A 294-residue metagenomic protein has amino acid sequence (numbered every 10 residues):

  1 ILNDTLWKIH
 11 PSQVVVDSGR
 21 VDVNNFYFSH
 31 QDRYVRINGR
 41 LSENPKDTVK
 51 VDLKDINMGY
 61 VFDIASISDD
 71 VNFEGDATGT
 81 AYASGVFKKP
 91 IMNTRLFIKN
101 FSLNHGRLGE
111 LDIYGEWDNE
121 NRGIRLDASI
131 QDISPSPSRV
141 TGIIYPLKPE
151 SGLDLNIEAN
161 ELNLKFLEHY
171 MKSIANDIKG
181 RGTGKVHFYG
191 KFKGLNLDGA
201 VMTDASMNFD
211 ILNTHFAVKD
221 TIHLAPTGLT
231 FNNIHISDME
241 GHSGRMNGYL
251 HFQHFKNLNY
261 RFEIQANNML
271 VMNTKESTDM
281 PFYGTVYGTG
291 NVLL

Functional and structural regions predicted by a protein language model:
I1-K185, F192-Y287: Interface amphipathic segments
G290: Glycine/Thr-rich phosphate-binding loops that ligate phosphate moieties of nucleotide and other phosphorylated ligands
